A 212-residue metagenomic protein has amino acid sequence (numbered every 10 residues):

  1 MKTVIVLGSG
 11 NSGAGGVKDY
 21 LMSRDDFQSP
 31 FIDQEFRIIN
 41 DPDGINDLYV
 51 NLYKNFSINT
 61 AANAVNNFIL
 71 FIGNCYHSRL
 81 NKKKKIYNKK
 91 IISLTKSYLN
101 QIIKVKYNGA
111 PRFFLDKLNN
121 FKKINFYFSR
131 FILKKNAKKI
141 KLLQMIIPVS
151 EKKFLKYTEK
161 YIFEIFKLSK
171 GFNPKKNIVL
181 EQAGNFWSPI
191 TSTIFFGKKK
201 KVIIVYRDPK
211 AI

Functional and structural regions predicted by a protein language model:
T3-I5, Q101-I212: PAPS-dependent sulfotransferase catalytic domain
G8-S9: P-loop (Walker A) phosphate-binding loop of NTP-binding proteins
S12-G15, D33, Q182-F186: Conserved glycosyltransferase catalytic-site signature
S12-Q28: A conserved segment at the C-terminal end of the G1
G13, F36, A211: Flexible, glycine-rich phosphate/dinucleotide-binding loops and adjacent beta-alpha linkers at cofactor/substrate
G15-K18, N40-D41, P189-T193: A short acidic (Asp/Glu
D25-A61: Conserved substrate/cofactor phosphate-moiety recognition/catalytic segment in nucleotide-dependent phosphotransferases
Y49-N119: N-terminal accessory alpha/beta regions
